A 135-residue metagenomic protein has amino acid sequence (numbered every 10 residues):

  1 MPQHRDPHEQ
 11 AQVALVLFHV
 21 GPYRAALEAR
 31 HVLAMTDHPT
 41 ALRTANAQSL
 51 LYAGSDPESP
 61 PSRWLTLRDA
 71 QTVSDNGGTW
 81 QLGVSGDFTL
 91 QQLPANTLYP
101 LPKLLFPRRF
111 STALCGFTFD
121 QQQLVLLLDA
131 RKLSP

Functional and structural regions predicted by a protein language model:
M1-P135: An acidic, low-aromatic, low-complexity terminal/linker signal
